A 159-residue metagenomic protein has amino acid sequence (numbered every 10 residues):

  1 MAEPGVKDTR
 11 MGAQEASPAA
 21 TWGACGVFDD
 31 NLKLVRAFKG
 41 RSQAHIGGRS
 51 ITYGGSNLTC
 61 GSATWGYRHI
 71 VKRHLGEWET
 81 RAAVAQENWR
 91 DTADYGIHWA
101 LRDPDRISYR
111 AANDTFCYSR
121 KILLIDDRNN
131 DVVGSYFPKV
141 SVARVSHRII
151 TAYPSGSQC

Functional and structural regions predicted by a protein language model:
M1-C159: Ribonuclease/tRNase effector modules and their secretory precursors
